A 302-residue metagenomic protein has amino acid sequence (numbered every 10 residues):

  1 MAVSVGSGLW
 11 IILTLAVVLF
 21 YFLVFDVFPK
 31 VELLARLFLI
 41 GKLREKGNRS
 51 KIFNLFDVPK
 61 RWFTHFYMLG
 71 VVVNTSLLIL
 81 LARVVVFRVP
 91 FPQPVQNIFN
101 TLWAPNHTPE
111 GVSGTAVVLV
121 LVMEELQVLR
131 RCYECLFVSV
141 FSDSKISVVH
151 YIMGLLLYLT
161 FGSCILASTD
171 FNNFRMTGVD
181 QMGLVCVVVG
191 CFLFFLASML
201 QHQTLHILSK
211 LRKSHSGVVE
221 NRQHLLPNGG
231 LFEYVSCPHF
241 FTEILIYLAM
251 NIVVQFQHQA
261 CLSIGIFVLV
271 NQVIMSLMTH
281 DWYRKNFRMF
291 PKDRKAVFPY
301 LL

Functional and structural regions predicted by a protein language model:
M1-A104: N-terminal signal-anchor/initial transmembrane insertion module of eukaryotic multi-pass membrane proteins
M1-D26, L157, M176-L302: Hydrophobic transmembrane alpha-helices
W10, F63-V73, V120-Q127, H150 (+3 more regions): Hydrophobic alpha-helical transmembrane segments of polytopic
L15-K30, V72-V89, E124-S139, L157-F171 (+3 more regions): Membrane-embedded alpha-helices of multi-pass membrane proteins, especially ion channels and transporters
F28-F66, L129-Y151, K210-V218, H224-Y234 (+1 more regions): Helix-loop boundary elements of multi-pass alpha-helical membrane proteins
K51-N54, V58, T108-V118, F141 (+5 more regions): Juxtamembrane loop-transmembrane helix junctions in multi-pass integral membrane proteins, especially the extracellular
P59-W62, L80-S163, A167-S168: Intramembrane catalytic core of multi-pass membrane enzymes that act on lipidic substrates
V86, S139-D143, D170-F174, S209-K213 (+1 more regions): Transmembrane helix-loop junctions in multipass membrane proteins, especially transporters and channels
